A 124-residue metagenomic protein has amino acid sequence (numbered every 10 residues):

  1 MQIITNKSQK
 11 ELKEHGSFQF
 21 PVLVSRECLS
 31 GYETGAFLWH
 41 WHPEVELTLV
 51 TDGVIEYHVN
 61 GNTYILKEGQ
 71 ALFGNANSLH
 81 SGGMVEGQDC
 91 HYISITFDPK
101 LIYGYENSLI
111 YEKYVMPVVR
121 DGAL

Functional and structural regions predicted by a protein language model:
M1-I65, A71, N77-S78, A123: Generic protein-terminus/edge-of-domain signal
Q2-L23, A76-L124: A hydrophobic/aromatic-rich effector-binding and dimerization subdomain of bacterial HTH-type transcriptional regulators
K67-E68, G83: Short amphipathic alpha-helical leader/targeting segments
